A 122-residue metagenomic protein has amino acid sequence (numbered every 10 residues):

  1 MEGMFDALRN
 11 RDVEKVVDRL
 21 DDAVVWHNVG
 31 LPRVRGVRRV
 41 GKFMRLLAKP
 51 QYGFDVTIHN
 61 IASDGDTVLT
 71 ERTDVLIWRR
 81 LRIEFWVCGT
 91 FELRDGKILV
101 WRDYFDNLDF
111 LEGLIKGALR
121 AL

Functional and structural regions predicted by a protein language model:
M1-R19: Short acidic-aromatic low-complexity motifs
M4, V16-V17, V24, G36 (+5 more regions): Hydrophobic pocket/interface hotspot
M4-A7, H27, L76: Alpha-helix C-capping/helix-to-loop hinge sites
R11, R35-V37, D74, Y104: Small/flexible residues
V13-G65: A solvent-exposed, acidic/Ser-Thr-rich amphipathic alpha-helical stretch
R45-L122: A beta-strand edge to alpha-helix "cap/lid" segment located at domain peripheries
